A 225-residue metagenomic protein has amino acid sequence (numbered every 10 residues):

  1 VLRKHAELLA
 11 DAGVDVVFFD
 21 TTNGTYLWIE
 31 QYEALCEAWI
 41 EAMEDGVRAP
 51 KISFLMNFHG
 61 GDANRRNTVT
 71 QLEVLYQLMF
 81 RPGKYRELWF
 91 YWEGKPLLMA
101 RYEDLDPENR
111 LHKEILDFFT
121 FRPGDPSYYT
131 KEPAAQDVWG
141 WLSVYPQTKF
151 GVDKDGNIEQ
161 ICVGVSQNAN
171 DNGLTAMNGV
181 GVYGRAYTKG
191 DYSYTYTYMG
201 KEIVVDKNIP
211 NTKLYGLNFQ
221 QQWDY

Functional and structural regions predicted by a protein language model:
V1-Y225: Glycan-processing catalytic domains of CAZymes
